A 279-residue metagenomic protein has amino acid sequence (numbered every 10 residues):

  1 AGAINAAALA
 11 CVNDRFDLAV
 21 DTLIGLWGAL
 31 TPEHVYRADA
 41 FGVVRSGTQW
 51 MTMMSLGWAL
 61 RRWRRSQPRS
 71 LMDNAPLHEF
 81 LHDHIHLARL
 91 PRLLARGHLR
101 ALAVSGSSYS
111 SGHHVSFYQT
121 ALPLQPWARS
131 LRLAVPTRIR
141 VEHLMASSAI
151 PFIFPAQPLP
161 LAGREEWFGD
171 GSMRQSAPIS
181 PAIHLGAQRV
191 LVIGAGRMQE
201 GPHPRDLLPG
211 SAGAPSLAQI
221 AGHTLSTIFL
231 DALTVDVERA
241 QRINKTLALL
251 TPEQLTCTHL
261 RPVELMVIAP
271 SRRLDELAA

Functional and structural regions predicted by a protein language model:
A1, A101-S107, L265-A269: Extended hydrophobic secondary-structure segments that form protein cores and membrane-embedded regions
A1-A75, L81, Y118-L133, R138-E142 (+1 more regions): Patatin-like phospholipase
P68, P76, L81, K245-A279: C-terminal helical/tail subdomains of lipid-metabolizing enzymes
P68-G106, H113-F117: Active-site periphery "cap/insert" segments of enzyme catalytic domains
A88-R89, R174-I179, T246-L255: Glycine-rich, charged/polar anion/phosphate-binding loops that engage phosphate groups from diverse ligands
R96-R189, I193, M198-I220, T224: Active-site gating loop/helix substructures
S211-C257, M266: Catalytic lobes of large eukaryotic enzymes
